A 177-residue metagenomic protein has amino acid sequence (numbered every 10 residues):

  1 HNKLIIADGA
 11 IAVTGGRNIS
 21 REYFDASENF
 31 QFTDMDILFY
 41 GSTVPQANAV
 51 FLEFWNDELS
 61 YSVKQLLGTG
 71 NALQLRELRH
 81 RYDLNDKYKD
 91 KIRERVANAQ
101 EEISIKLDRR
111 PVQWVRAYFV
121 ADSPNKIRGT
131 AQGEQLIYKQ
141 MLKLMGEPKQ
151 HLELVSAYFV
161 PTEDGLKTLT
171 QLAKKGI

Functional and structural regions predicted by a protein language model:
H1-I177: Charged, low-complexity intrinsically disordered terminal segments
